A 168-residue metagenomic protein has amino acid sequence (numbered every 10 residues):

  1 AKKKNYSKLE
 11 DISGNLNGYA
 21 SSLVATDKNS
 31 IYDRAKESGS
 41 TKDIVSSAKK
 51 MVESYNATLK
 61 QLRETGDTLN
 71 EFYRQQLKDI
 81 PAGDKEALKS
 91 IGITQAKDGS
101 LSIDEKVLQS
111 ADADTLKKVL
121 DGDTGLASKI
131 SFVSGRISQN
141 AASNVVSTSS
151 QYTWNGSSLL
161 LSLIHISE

Functional and structural regions predicted by a protein language model:
A1-E168: Polar, low-complexity export/assembly segments characteristic of proteins that are secreted or assemble on the cell
